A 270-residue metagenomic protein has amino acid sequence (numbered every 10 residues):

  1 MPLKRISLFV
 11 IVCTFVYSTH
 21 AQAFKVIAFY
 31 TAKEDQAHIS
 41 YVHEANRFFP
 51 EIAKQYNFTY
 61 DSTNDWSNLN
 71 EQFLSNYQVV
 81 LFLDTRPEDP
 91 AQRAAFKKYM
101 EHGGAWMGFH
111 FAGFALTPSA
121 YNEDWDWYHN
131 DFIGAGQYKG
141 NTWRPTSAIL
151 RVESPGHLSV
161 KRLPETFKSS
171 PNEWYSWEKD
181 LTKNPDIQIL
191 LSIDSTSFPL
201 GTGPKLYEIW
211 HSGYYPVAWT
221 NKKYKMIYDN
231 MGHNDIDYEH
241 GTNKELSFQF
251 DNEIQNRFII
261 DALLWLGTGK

Functional and structural regions predicted by a protein language model:
M1-A23: Bacterial Sec-dependent N-terminal signal peptides
Q22-L116: Helical hinge/lid and interdomain linker segments adjacent to catalytic or ligand-binding clefts that mediate domain
A23-F24, S40, F48-E51, Q55 (+2 more regions): Extracellular ligand-binding/catalytic regions of CAZymes and related secreted enzymes and adhesion modules
K33-E34, N68, P87, G113-A115 (+3 more regions): Short, solvent-exposed loop/turn segments at secondary-structure junctions
V42-N46, W125, W143-P145, V152-G156 (+2 more regions): A structural signal for well-ordered alpha-helical scaffolds and beta->alpha junctions
R86-L163: A glycine-rich, often tryptophan-bearing local segment used as a flexible ligand/cofactor-contacting loop or short
S119, V152, P171, Y238-G241: A short, polar/proline- and glycine-enriched secondary-structure boundary/capping micro-motif
N141-Y228: Catalytic beta-strand/loop cores that center a nucleophilic Ser/Cys/Thr and support acyl-enzyme chemistry
